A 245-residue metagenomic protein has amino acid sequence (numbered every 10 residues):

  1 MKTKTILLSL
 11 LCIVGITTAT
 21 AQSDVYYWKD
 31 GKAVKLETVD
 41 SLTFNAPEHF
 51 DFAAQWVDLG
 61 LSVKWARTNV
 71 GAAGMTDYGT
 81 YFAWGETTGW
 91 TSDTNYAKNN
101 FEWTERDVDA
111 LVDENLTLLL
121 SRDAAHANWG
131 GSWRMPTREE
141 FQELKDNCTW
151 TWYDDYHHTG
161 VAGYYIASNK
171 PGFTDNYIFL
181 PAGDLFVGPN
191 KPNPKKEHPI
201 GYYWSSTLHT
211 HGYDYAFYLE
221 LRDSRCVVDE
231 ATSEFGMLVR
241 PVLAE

Functional and structural regions predicted by a protein language model:
M1-V25: Bacterial Sec-dependent N-terminal signal peptides
L8-C12, E37, G60: Compositionally biased amphipathic helical and low-complexity segments enriched in hydrophobic
T20-F52: Sec-dependent signal peptide cleavage junction
P47-E245: Conserved positions within compact, well-structured domain cores
